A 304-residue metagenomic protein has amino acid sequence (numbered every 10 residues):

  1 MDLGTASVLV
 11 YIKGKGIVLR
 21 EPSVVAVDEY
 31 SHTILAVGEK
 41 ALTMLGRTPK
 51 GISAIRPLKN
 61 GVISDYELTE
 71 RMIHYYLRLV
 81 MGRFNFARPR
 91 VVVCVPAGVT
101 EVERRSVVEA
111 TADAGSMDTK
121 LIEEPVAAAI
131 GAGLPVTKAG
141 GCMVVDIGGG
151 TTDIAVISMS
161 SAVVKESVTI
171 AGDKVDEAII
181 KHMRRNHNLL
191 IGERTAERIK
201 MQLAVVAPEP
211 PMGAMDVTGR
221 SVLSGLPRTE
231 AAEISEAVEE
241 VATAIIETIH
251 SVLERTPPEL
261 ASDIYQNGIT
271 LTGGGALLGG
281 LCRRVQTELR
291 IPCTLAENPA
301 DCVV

Functional and structural regions predicted by a protein language model:
M1-I147, A155-T270, A276-A300, V304: Nucleotide/phosphate-binding catalytic cleft detector across ATP-hydrolyzing and phosphate-transferring enzymes
